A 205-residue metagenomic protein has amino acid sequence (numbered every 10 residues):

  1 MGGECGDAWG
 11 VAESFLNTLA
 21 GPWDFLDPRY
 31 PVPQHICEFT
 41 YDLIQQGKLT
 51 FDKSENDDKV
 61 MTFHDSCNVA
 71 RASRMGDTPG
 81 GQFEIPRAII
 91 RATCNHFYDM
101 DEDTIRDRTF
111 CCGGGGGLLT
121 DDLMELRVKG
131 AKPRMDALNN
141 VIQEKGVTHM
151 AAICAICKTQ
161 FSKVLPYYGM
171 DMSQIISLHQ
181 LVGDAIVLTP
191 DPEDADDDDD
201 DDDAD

Functional and structural regions predicted by a protein language model:
M1-D205: Iron-sulfur cluster-binding electron-transfer modules in prokaryotic oxidoreductases
